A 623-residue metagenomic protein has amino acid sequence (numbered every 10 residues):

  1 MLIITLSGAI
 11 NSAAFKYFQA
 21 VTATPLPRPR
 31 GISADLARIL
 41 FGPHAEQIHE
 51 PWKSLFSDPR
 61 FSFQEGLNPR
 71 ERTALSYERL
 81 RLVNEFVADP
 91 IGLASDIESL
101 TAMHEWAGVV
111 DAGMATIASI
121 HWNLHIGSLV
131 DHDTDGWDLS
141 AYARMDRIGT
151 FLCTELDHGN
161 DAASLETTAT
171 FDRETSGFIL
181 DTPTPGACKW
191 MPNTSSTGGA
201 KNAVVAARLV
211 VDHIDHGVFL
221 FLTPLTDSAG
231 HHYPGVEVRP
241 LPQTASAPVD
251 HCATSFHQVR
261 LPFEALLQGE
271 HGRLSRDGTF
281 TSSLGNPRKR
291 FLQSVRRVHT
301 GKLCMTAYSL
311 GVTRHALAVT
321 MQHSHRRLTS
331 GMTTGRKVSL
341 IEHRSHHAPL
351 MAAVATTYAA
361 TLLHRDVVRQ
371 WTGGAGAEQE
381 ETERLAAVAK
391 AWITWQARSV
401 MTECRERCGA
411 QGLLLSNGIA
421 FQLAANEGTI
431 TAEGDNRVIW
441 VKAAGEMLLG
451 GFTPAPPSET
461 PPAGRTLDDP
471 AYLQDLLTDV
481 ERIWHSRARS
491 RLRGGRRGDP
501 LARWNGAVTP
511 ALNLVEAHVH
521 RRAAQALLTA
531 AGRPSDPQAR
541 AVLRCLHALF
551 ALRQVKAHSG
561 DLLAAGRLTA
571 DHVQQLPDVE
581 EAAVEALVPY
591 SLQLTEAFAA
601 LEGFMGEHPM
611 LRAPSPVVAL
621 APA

Functional and structural regions predicted by a protein language model:
M1-A623: Flavin-dependent oxidoreductase catalytic core characteristic of acyl-CoA dehydrogenase/oxidase-like enzymes
